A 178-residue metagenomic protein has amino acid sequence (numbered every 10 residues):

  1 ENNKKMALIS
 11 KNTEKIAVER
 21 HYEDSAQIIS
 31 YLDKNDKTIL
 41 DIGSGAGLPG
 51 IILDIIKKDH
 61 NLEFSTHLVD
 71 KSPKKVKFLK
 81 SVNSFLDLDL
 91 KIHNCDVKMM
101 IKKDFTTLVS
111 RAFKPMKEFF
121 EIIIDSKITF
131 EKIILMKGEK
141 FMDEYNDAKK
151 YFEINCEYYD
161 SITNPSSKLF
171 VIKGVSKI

Functional and structural regions predicted by a protein language model:
E1-D36, L40, K74-K77, S81-L86: Class I SAM-dependent transferase core
D41-G45: Conserved S-adenosyl-L-methionine
A46-L62: Conserved SAM-binding loop of SAM-dependent methyltransferases across substrates and taxa, primarily the Class I
S65-D70: Conserved SAM-binding motif I beta-strand of class I
L86-V97: Conserved SAM-binding strand-loop segment of SAM-dependent methyltransferases
M100-T107: A short acidic, Gly/Pro-enriched loop at the edge of an enzyme's catalytic core that lines a small-molecule cofactor
F130-F141: Conserved beta-strand signature within the Rossmann-like core of class I S-adenosyl-L-methionine
K140-I178: Active-site capping/gating segments
